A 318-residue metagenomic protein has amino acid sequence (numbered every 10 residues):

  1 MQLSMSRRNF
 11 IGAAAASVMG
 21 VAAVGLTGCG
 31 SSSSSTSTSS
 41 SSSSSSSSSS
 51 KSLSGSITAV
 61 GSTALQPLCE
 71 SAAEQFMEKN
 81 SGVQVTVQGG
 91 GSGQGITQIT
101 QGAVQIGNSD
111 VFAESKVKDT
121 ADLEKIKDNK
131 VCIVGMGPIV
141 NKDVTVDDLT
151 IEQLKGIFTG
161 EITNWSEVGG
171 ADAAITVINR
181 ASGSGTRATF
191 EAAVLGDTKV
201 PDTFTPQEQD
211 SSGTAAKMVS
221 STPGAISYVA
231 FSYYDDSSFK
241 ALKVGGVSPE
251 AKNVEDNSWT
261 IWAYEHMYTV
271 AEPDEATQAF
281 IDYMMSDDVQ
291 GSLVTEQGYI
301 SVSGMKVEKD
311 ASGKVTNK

Functional and structural regions predicted by a protein language model:
Q2-S4, G30-Q105, S109-V117, E124-V134 (+1 more regions): Exported/periplasmic ABC-transporter solute-binding proteins
Q2-V18: N-terminal secretory signal peptides and thylakoid transit peptides that target proteins across membranes
G25-G28: C-terminal motif of bacterial Sec signal peptides marking the signal peptidase cleavage site
